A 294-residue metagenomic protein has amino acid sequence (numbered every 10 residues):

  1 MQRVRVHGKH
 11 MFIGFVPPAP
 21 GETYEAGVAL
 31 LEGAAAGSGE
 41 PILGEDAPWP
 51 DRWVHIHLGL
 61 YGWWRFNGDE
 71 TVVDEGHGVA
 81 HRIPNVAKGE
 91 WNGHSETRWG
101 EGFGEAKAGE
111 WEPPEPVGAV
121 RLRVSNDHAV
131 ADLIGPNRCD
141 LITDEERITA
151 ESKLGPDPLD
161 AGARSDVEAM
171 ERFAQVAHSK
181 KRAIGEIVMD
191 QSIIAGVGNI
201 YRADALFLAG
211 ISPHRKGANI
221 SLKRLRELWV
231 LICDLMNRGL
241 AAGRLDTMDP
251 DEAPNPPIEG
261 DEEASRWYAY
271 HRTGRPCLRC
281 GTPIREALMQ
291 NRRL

Functional and structural regions predicted by a protein language model:
M1-R3, S38: Intrinsically disordered, low-complexity, positively charged segments
R3-H7, P114-V117: A short catalytic or substrate-binding loop motif that flags glycine-/basic-rich loops and adjacent residues that bind
G8-H10, W53: A common structural microfeature
M11-G14, L122-V124: Short beta-strand scaffold segments in enzyme catalytic cores
F15-A19: Secondary-structure transition/turn motif
G21-L43, A47-G196, Y201-L208: Phosphate/anion-contacting hairpin/loop surfaces
A29, G33-S38, R172-L294: Basic, nucleic-acid-binding surfaces and adjacent catalytic neighborhoods in DNA/RNA-processing proteins
